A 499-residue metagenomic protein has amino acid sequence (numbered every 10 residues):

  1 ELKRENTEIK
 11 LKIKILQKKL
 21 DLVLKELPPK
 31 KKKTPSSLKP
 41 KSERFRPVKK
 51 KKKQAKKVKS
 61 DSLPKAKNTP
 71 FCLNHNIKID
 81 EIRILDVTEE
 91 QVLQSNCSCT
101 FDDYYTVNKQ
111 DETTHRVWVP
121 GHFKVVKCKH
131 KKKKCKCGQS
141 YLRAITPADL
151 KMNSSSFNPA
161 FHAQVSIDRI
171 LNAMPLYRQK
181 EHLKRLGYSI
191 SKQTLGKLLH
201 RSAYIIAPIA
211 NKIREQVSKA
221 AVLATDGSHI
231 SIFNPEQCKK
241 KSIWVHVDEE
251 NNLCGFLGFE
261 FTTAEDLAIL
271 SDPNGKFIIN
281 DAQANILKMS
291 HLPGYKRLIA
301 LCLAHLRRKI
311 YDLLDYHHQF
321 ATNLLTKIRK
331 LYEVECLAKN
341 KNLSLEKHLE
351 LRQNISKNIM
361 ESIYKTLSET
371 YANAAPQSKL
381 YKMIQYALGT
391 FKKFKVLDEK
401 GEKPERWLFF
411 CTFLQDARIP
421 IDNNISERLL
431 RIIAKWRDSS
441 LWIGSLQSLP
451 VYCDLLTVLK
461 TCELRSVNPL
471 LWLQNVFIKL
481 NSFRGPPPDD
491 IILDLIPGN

Functional and structural regions predicted by a protein language model:
E1-N153, A224-T225, I355-S356, M360: Short, flexible loop/hinge motifs at secondary-structure junctions
E1-T7, L11-I15, T69-N74, K132-K134 (+1 more regions): Catalytic center-proximal scaffold of phosphoryl-transfer enzymes
